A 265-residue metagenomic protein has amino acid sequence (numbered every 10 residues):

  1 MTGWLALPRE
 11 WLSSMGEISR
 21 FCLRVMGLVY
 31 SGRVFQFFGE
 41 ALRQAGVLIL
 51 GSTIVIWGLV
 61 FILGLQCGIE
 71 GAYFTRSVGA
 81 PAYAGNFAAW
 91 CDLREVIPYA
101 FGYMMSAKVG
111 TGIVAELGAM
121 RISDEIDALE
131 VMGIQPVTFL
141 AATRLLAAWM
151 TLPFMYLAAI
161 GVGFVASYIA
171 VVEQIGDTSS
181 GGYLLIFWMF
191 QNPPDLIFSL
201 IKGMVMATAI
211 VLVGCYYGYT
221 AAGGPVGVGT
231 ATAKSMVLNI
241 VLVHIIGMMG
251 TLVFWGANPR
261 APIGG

Functional and structural regions predicted by a protein language model:
M1-E40, Y217-A222: Short, membrane-interfacial amphipathic segments enriched in basic
Q44, L48-A100, M104: Active-site cofactor/substrate anionic-group-binding motifs, chiefly glycine- and Lys/Arg-rich phosphate-binding loops
I49, T53, W57, V96 (+5 more regions): Selective transmembrane-helix segments that form parts of the transport pathway or gating/packing helices in multipass
T53-L65, I69, W149, P153 (+8 more regions): Hydrophobic alpha-helical segments of membrane proteins
E70-L93, V162-M204, V213-K234, F254-G265: Membrane-interfacial helix-loop-helix connectors in multipass membrane proteins
A84-D127, V213: Hydrophobic alpha-helical transmembrane segments of multi-pass membrane transport proteins
L117-A142, P225-V228: Short cytoplasmic-facing helical segments at TM-TM junctions of multi-pass membrane proteins
T138-L145, M236-N258: Hydrophobic alpha-helical transmembrane segments of integral membrane proteins
